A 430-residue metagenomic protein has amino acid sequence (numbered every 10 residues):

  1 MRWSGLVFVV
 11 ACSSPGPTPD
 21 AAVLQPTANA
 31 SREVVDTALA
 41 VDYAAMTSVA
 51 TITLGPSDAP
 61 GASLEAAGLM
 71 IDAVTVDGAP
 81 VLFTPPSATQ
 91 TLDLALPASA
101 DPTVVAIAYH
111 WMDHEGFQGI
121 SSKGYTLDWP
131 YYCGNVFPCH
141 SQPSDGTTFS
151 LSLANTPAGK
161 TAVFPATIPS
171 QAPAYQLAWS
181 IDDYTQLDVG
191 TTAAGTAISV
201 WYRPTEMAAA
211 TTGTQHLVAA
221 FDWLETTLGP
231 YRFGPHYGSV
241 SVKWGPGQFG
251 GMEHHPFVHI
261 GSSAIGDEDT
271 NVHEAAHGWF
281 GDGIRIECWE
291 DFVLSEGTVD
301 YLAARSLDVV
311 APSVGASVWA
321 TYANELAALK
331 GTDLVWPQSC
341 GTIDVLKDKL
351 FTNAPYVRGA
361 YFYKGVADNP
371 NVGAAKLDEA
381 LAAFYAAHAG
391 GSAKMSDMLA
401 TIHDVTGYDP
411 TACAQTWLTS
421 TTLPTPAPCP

Functional and structural regions predicted by a protein language model:
G5, C12-T47, S141: N-terminal, polar/Ser/Thr-rich
M46, V105-Q186: Extended, low-hydrophobicity, Ser/Thr/Pro/Gly-biased non-transmembrane segments
V49-M70, F137-T156, S396, A400: Surface-exposed beta-strand/loop patches in extracellular or lumenal glycoproteins
A50, L151, Q186-D291: Juxtacatalytic substrate-recognition/specificity segment
A66-K123: A surface-exposed beta-strand-loop module
V136-Q142, E206-T212, E287-W289, L346-N353 (+1 more regions): Active-site rim elements
S144, F257-A327: Zinc-dependent metallopeptidase catalytic helix centered on the HExxH motif and its immediate flanking segment
R232, V314, V345, T352-P430: Amphipathic alpha-helical substructures
